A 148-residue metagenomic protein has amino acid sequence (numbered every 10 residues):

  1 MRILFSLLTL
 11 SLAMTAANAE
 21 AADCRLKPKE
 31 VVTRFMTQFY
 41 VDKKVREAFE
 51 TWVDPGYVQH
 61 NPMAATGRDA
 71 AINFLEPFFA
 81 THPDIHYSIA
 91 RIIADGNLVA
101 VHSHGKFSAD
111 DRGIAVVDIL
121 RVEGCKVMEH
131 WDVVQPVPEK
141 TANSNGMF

Functional and structural regions predicted by a protein language model:
L4, L8, A17-T51, N143-F148: Short, low-complexity N-terminal intrinsically disordered segments enriched in polar/charged residues
V32, A48-F49, Y57, A71 (+4 more regions): Hydrophobic pocket/interface hotspot
V45-A94: A solvent-exposed, acidic/Ser-Thr-rich amphipathic alpha-helical stretch
L75, Y87-I92, G105, A115-R121: Hydrophobic/aromatic beta-strand elements that line small-molecule binding cavities or substrate pockets in beta-rich
H82-P83, D110-R112: Short loop/turn motifs at secondary-structure junctions and domain boundaries
V101-S108: Short beta-strand segments that buttress and anchor functional surface loops
V117-N145: Short beta-strand edge/turn micro-motifs at domain boundaries
